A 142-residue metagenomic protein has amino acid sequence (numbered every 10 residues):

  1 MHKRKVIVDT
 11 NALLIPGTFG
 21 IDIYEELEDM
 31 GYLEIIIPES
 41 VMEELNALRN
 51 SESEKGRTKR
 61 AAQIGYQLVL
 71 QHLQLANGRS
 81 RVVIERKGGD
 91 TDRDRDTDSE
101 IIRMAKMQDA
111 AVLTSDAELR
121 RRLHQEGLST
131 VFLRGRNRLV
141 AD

Functional and structural regions predicted by a protein language model:
M1-Y24, I37: Metal-dependent nucleic-acid phosphoesterase active-site entry motif
R4, V41-D142: Nuclease catalytic cores that cleave nucleic-acid phosphodiester bonds, predominantly acidic two-metal-ion
I23-E26, S129-V131: Glycine-rich, phosphate-binding/catalytic loops in enzymes
L27-G31: Short, conserved loop/helix-junction motifs that constitute active-site signature segments in enzyme catalytic cores
I35, S40-V41: RNA substrate-binding interface of SAM-dependent RNA methyltransferases
